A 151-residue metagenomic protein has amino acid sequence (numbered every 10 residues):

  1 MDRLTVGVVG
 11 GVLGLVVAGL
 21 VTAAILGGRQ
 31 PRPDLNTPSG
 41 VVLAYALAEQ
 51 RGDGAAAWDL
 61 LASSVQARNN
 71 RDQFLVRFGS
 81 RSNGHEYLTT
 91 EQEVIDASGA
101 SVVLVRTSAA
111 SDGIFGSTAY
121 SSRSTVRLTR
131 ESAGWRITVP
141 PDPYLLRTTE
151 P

Functional and structural regions predicted by a protein language model:
M1-R51, D59: Short, low-complexity N-terminal intrinsically disordered segments enriched in polar/charged residues
V6-L13, A18, G27, N83 (+3 more regions): Feature targets compositionally biased, intrinsically disordered low-complexity regions with long contiguous runs
A18-I25, R68, T138, Y144: Amphipathic, positively biased hydrophobic alpha-helical segments used for protein targeting and membrane insertion
R32, N36-G40, A48-G52, S64-D72 (+1 more regions): Soluble non-cytosolic domains of exported or imported proteins
V42, A46, L60-L61, V65 (+3 more regions): Generic hydrophobic secondary-structure signal
A44, G54-A110, Y144-L145: Short solvent-exposed beta->alpha transition segments
D96-P151: Exposed beta-sheet edge and beta->alpha loop/turn motif
